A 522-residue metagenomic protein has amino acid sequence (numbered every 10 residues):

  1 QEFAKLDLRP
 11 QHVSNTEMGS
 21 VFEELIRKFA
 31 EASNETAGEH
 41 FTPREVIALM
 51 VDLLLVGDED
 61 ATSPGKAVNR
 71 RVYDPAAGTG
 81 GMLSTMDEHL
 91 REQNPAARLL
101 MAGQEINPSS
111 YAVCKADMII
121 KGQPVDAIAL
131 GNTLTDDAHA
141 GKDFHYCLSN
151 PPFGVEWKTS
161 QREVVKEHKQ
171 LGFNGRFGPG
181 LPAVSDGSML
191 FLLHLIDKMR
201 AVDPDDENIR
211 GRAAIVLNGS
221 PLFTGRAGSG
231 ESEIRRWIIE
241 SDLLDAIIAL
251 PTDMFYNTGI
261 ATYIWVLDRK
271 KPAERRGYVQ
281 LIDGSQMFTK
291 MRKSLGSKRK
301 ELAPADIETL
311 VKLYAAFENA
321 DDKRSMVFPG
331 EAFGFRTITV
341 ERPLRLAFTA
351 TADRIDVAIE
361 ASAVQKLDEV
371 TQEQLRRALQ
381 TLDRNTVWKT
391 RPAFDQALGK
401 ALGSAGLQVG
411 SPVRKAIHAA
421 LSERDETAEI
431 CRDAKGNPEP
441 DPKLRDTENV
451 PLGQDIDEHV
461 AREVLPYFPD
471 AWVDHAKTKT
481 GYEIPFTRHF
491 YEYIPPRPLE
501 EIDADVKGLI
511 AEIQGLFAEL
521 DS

Functional and structural regions predicted by a protein language model:
Q1-A30, A37: Long recognition/docking surfaces used for binding and targeting
A4, F22-A30, V51-L55, S84-E88 (+2 more regions): Amphipathic, well-packed alpha-helical segments that form the structural scaffold of globular domains
Q11, N15, T36-R44, G180-S185: Short acidic-aromatic active-site loops that bind/stabilize oxyanions
V13-E17, A67, N208-R212: Alpha-helix N-cap and coil->helix boundary residues
L25-A30, E45, L54, P221 (+2 more regions): Short alpha-helix boundary/capping elements
T36-S149, F153-E167, M189, N218-S220 (+5 more regions): Conserved S-adenosyl-L-methionine
T135-D137, G141-A518: A conserved structural/catalytic subdomain of Rossmann-like adenosyl-cofactor enzymes
